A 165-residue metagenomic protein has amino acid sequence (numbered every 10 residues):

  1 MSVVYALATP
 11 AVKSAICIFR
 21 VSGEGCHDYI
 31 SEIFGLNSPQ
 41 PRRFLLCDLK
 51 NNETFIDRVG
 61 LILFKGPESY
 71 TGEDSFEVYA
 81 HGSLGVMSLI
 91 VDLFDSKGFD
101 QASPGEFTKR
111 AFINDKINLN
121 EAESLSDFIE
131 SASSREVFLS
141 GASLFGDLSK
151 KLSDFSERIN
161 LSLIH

Functional and structural regions predicted by a protein language model:
M1-F138, A142, G146: A glycine-rich (often HGG/GG-containing) alpha/beta subdomain
L144, L148-S162: Amphipathic alpha-helical coiled-coil segments
H165: Conserved small/polar residues in nucleotide/adenosyl-binding loops
